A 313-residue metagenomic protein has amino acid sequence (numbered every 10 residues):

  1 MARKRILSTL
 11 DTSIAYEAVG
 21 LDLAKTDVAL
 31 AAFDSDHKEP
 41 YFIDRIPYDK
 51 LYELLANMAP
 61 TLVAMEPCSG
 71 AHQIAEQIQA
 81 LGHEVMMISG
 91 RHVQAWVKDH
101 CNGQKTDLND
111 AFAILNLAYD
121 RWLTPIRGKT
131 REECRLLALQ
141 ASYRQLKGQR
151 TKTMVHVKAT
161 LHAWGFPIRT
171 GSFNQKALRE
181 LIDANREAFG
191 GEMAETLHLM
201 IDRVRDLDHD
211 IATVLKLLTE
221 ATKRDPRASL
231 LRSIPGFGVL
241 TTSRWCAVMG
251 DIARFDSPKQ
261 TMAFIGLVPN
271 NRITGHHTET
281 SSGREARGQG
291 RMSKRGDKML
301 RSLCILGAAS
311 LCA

Functional and structural regions predicted by a protein language model:
M1-T12, A212-K216, E220: Charged, flexible boundary elements
L7-F33, I114, L146: Gly/Thr-rich phosphate-binding beta-strand-loop-beta motif of the actin/hexokinase/Hsp70
F33-A64: Nucleic-acid-processing active sites and adjacent nucleic-acid-binding tracks, predominantly divalent metal-dependent
M86-I126, E180, A184, T278-E279 (+2 more regions): Short alpha-helix plus adjacent loop in nuclease-associated cores
L115-A141, K176-G191: A short, charged helix-loop
A141-L230, M299: Glycine-rich, often acidic, oxyanion-interacting loops/wings at catalytic, nucleic-acid, or phospho-protein interfaces
L230-S233, V239, R244-A313: Phosphate-backbone recognition surface of nucleic-acid-processing proteins
